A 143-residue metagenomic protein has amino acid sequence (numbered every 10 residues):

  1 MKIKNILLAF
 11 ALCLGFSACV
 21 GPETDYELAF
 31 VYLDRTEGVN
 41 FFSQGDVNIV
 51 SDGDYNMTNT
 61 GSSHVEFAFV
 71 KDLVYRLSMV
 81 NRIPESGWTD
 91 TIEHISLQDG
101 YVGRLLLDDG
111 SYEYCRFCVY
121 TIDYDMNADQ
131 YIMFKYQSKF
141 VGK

Functional and structural regions predicted by a protein language model:
M1-A18: Sec-dependent bacterial lipoprotein signal peptides
C19-K143: Surface-exposed, beta-sheet-biased, low-hydrophobicity segments with strongly acidic/polar composition
